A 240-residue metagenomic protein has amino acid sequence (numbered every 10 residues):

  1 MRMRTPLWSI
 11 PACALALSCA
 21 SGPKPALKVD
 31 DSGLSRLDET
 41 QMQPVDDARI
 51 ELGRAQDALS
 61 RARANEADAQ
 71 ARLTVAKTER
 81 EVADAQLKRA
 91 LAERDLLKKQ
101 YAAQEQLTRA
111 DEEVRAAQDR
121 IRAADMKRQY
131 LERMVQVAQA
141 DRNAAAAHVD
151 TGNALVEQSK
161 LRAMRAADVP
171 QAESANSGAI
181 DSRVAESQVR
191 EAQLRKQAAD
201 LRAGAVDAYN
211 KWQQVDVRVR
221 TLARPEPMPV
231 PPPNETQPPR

Functional and structural regions predicted by a protein language model:
M1-S21: Sec-dependent bacterial lipoprotein signal peptides
L15-L37: Bacterial Sec signal peptide processing site at the extreme N-terminus
D30-T236, R240: Extended amphipathic alpha-helical heptad-repeat regions
